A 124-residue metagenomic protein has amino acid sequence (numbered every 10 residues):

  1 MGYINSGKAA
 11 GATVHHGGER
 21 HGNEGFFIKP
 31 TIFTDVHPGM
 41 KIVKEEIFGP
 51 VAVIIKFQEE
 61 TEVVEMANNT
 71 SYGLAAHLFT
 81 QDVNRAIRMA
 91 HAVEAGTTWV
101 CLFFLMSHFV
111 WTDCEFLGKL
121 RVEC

Functional and structural regions predicted by a protein language model:
N5, R20, F27-C124: Conserved C-terminal structural/oligomerization subdomain of aldehyde/semialdehyde dehydrogenase
A9-G18: Short secondary-structure junctions
